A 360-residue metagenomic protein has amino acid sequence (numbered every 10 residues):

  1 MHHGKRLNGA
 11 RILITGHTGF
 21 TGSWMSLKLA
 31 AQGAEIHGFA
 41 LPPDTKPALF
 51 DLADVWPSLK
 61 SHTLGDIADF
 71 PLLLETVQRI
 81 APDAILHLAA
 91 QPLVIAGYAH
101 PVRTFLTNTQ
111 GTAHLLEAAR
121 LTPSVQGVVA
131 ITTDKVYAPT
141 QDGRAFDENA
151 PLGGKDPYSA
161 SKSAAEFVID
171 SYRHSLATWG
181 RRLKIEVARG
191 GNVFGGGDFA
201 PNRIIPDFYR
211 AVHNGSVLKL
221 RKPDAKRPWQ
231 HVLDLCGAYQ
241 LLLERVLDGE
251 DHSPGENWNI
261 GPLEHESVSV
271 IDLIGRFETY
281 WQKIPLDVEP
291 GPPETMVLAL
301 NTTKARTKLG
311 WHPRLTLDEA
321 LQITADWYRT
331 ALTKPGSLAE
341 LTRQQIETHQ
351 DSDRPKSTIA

Functional and structural regions predicted by a protein language model:
M1-G190, A360: N-terminal Rossmann-like NAD(P)+-binding domain of SDR-like oxidoreductases, especially those catalyzing
T15, I67, L106-T109, Y158 (+7 more regions): Short, solvent-exposed loop/helix junctions and linker helices that flank or host conserved functional motifs
A30-Q32, G65, V212-A360: C-terminal substrate-binding subdomain of Rossmann-fold SDR/epimerase-dehydratase oxidoreductases
L41, A68, K162, R189 (+4 more regions): Short, cationic motifs built from Arg/Lys/His that form the positively charged side of catalytic pockets
H62, L74, L93, P101 (+6 more regions): Generic anion/oxyanion-binding catalytic loop in active/binding sites
F70-P71, D83, I95, V102 (+7 more regions): Residues in well-ordered alpha-helical elements
L74, E117, P206, G275 (+1 more regions): Active-site phosphate/pyrophosphate- and oxyanion-stabilizing loops and adjacent acidic/basic residues in soluble
T140-A145, N149, P157, E166-L247 (+1 more regions): NAD(P)-dependent short-chain dehydrogenase/reductase
